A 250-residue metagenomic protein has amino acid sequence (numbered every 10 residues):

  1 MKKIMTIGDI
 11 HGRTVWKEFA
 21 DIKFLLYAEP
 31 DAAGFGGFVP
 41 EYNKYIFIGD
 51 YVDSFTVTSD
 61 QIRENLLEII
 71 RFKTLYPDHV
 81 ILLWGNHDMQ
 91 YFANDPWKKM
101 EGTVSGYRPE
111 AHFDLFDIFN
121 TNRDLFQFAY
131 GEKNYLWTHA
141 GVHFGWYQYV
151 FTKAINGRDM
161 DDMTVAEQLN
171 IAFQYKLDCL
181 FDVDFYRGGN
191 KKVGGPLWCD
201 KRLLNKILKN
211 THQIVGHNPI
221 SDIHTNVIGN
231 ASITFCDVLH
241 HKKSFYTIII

Functional and structural regions predicted by a protein language model:
M1-D21: Short glycine- and acidic-rich boundary segments immediately preceding or forming the N-terminal edge of structured
M1-K2, P40-Y42, P77-H79, K133 (+1 more regions): A general structural motif
T6-G8, Y45-G49, I81-N86, W137-T138 (+2 more regions): Active-site neighborhood of phospho(di)ester-bond hydrolases with catalytic His/Asp-centered motifs
V15, S54-T56, M89-N94, T138 (+3 more regions): Short catalytic/ligand-binding loop motif for oxyanion handling, primarily in non-cytosolic enzymes, centered on
E18-P109: Core catalytic region of metal-dependent phosphoesterases/phosphodiesterases, especially metallo-beta-lactamase-like
F35, Y51, D124-L125, G131: Structured catalytic-domain cores with a bias toward divalent-metal coordination
E101-A111, L125-K206: Active-site-proximal loop/helix segment associated with metal-binding centers of metalloenzymes
D222-I250: Binuclear metal-dependent phosphoesterase catalytic core
